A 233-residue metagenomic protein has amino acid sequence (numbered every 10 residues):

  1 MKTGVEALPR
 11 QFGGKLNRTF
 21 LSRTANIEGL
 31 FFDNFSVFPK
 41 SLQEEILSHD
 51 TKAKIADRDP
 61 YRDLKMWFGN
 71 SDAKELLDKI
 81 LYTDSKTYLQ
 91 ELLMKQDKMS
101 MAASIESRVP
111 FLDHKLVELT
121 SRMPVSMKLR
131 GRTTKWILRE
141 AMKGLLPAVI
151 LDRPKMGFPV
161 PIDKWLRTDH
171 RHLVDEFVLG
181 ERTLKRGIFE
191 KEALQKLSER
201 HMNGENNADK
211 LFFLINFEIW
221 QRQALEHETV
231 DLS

Functional and structural regions predicted by a protein language model:
M1-K2: Short, flexible loop segments at boundaries between secondary-structure elements
P9-S233: Adenosyl-5′-phosphate
